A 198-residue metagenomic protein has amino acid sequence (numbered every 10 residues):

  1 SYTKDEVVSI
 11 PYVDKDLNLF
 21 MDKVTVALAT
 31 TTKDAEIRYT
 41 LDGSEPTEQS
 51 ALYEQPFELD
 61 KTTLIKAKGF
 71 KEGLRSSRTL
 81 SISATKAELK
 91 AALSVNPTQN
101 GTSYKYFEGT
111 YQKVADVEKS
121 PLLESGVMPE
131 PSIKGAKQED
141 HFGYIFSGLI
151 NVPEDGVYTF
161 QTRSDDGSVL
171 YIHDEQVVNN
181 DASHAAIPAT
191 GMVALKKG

Functional and structural regions predicted by a protein language model:
S1-T102, Y111-A115, E124-I145, Y171-H173 (+1 more regions): Short, compositionally stereotyped local motifs that mark structural "simplifiers"
L28-T30, I150-V152, G156-L170: Aromatic-lined ligand-binding clefts that engage carbohydrates, nucleic acids, or primary amines
D60, V177-G198: Beta-strand-rich ligand-recognition modules
D60-T63, E154-F160, K196-G198: Short tyrosine-centred short linear motifs in exposed loops/low-complexity segments
F107: A residue-level signal for conserved active-site and pocket-lining positions in enzyme catalytic cores
E139-H141, N151-E154, A194-K197: Extracellular/lumenal carbohydrate-interaction signature centered on repeated Trp-anchored short motifs
